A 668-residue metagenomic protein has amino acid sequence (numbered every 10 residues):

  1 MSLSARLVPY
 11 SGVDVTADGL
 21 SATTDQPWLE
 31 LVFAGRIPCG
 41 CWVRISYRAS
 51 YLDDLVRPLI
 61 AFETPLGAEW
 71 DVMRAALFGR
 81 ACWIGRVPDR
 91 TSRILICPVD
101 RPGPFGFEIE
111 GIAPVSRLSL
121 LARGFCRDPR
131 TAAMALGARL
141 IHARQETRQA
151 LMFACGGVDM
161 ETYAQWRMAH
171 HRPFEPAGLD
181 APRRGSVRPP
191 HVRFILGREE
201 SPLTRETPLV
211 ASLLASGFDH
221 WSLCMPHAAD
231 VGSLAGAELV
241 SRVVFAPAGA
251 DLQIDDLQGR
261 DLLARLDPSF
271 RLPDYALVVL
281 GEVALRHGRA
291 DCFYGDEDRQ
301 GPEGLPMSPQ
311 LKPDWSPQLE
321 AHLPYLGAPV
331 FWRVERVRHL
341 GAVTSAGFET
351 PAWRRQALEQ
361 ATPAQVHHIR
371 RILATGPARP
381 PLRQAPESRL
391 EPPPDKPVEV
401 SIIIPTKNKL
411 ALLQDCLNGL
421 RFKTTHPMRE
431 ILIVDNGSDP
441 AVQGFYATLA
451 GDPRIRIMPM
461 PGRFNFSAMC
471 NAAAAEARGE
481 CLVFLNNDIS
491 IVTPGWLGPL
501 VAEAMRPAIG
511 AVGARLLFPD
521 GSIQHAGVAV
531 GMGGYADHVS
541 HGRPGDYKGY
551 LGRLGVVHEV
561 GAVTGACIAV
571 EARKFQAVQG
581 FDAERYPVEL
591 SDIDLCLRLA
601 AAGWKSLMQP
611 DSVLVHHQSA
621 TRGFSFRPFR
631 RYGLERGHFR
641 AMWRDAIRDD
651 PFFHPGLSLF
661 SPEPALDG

Functional and structural regions predicted by a protein language model:
A132, R139-P189, P380-S401, D520 (+5 more regions): C-terminal, non-catalytic tails of nucleotide-sugar-dependent glycosyltransferases
S186-V187, P208-H220, R286, N418-M428: Short, acidic, metal-binding catalytic loop of nucleotide-sugar glycosyltransferases
H227-G232, D435-F445, G462, S490: A conserved acidic beta->alpha catalytic loop
V244-Q258, M460-A477: Glycine-rich, basic loop-to-helix element that forms the pyrophosphate-binding segment of sugar-nucleotide handling
L263, L482: Short aromatic/hydrophobic "clamp" motif used to bind/position activated sugar donors
D274-M307, S490-Y535: Conserved donor NDP-sugar-binding/catalytic core segment of glycosyltransferases
P306-R336, A468, A475, G531-R573: A recurrent flexible, glycine/aromatic-enriched loop bordering the glycosyltransferase active site that acts as
R336, A346-R370, W496-L500, G555-Q579 (+1 more regions): A short, conserved alpha-helix in the catalytic core of glycosyltransferases
